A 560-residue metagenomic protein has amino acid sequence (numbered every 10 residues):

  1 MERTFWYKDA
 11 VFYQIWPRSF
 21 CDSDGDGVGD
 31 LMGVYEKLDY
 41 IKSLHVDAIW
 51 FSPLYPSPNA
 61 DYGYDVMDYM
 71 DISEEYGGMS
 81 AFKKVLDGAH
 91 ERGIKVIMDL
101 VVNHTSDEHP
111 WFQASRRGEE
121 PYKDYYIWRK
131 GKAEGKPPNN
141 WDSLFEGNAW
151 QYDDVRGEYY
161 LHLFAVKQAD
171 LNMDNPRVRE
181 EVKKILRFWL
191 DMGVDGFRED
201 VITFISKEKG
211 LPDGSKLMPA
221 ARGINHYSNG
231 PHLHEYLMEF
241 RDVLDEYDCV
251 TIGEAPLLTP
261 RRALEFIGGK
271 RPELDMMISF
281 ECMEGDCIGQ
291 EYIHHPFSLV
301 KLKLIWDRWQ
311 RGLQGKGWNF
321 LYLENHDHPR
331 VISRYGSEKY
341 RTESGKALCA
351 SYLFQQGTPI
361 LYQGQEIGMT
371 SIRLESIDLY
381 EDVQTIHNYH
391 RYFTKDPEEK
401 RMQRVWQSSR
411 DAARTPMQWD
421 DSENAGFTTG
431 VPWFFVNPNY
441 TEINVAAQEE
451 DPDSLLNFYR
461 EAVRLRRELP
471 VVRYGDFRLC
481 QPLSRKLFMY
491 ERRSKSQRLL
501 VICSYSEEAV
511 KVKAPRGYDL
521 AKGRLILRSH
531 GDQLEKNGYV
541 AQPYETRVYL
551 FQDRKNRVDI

Functional and structural regions predicted by a protein language model:
M1-P56, K83, D87-A89, T358-L361 (+2 more regions): Carbohydrate-interacting/catalytic domains
E2-R187, D191, F204-R261, G269 (+1 more regions): Acidic/aromatic-lined carbohydrate-recognition and catalytic surfaces of CAZymes acting on diverse glycans
K37, G88, I185-F188, M192 (+7 more regions): Generic, well-ordered alpha-helical scaffold segments in large soluble proteins
I49, F197-E199: Hydrophobic residues within beta-strands of alpha/beta enzymes
K95, D99, G196, V250 (+3 more regions): Hydrophobic "anchor" residues on beta-strands that sit immediately upstream of conserved functional sites
D107-D142, L237, R241-P416, D421: Conserved alpha/beta catalytic core and glycan-binding cleft of carbohydrate-active enzymes
A169-R179, I224-N229, V331-E343, E442-D453: Active-site rim elements
K216-P219, G285, D327-R330, M369 (+1 more regions): Short acidic (Asp/Glu) and glycine-rich catalytic loops that position anionic groups and cofactors
